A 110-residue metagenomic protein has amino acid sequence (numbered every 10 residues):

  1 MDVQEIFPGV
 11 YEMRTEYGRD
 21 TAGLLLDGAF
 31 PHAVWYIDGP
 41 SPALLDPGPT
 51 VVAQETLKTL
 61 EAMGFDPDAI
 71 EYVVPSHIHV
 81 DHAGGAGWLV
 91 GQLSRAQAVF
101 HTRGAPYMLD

Functional and structural regions predicted by a protein language model:
M1-Q4, P8, D68, S76: Residue-level marker of intrinsically disordered, low-complexity segments enriched for small/polar residues
V3-M63: Conserved beta-strand hairpin/beta-sheet module of binuclear metal-dependent hydrolase folds, prominently
V51-Q54, E61-D110: Active-site HxH/HxHxD metal-binding segment of metal-dependent hydrolases
